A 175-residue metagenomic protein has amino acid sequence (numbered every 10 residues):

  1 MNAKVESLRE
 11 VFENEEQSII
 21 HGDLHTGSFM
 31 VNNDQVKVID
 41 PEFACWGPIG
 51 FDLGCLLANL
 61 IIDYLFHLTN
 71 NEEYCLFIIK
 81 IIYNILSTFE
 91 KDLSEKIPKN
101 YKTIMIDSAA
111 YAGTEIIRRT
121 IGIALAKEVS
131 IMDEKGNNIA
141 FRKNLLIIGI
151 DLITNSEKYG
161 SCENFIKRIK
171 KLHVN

Functional and structural regions predicted by a protein language model:
M1-H21, N32: ATP-dependent phospho-/nucleotidyl transfer catalytic cores
E13, Q17, G22, W46-I49 (+3 more regions): Active-site-proximal structural scaffolding
T26-H67: Catalytic activation segment of kinase domains across protein kinase-like and atypical kinase folds
G50-K96, A112-S130: Active-site activation/catalytic loop segments of kinase-like enzymes and analogous catalytic loops in related
K91-N100, E157-G160: Surface-exposed helix-capping loop/turn segments at secondary-structure junctions
I97-A112: All-alpha amphipathic helical-bundle segments outside canonical DNA-binding/catalytic cores that form hydrophobic
G113-N175: ATP/Mg2+ or Mg2+-diphosphate-binding catalytic cores that bind nucleotide phosphates or diphosphates via glycine-rich
